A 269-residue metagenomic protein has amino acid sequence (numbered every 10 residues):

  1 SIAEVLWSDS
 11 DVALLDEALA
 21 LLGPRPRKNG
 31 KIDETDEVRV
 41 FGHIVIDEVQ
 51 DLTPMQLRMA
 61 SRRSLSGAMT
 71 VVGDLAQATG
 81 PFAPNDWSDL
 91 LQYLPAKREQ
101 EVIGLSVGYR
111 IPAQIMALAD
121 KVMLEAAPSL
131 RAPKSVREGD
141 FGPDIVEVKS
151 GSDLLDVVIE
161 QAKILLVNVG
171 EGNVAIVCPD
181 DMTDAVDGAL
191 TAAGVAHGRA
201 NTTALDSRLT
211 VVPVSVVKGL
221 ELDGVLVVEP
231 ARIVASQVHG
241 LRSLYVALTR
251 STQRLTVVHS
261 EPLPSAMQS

Functional and structural regions predicted by a protein language model:
S1-K31: Coupling/switch/interface segments within P-loop NTPase motor domains and analogous charged loops in nucleic-acid
L19-G23, V38-H43, Q50-S269: Conserved helicase motor core of SF1/SF2 NTP-dependent helicases
G30-E34, F82: Nucleic acid-machinery interaction/catalytic patches
